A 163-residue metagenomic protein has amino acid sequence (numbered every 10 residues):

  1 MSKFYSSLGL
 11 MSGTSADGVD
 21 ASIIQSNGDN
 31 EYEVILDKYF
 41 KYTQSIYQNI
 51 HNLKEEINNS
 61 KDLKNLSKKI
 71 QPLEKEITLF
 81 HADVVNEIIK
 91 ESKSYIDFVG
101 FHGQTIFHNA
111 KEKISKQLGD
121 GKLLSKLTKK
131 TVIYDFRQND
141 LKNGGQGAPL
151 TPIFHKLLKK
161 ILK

Functional and structural regions predicted by a protein language model:
M1-K163: Short acidic/glycine-rich loops and adjacent helix/strand connectors that line catalytic pockets where negatively
